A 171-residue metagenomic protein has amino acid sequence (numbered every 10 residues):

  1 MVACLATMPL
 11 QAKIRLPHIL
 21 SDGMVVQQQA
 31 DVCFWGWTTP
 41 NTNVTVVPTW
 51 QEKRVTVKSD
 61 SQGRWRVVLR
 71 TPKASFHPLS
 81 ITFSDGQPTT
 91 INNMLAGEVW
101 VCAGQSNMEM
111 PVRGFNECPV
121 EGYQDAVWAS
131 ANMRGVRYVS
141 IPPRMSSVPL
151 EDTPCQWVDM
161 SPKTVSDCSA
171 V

Functional and structural regions predicted by a protein language model:
M1-T7: Bacterial N-terminal signal peptides
A12-V171: Cell-envelope and extracellular/periplasmic
